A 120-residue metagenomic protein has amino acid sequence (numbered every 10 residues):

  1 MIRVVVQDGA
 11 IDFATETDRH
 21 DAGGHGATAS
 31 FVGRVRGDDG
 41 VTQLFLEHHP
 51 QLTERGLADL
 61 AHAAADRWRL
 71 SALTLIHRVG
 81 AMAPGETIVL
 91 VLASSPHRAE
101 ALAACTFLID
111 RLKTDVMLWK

Functional and structural regions predicted by a protein language model:
M1-I88, S94-K120: N-terminal, polar/charged subdomain of small-to-medium soluble alpha/beta proteins
